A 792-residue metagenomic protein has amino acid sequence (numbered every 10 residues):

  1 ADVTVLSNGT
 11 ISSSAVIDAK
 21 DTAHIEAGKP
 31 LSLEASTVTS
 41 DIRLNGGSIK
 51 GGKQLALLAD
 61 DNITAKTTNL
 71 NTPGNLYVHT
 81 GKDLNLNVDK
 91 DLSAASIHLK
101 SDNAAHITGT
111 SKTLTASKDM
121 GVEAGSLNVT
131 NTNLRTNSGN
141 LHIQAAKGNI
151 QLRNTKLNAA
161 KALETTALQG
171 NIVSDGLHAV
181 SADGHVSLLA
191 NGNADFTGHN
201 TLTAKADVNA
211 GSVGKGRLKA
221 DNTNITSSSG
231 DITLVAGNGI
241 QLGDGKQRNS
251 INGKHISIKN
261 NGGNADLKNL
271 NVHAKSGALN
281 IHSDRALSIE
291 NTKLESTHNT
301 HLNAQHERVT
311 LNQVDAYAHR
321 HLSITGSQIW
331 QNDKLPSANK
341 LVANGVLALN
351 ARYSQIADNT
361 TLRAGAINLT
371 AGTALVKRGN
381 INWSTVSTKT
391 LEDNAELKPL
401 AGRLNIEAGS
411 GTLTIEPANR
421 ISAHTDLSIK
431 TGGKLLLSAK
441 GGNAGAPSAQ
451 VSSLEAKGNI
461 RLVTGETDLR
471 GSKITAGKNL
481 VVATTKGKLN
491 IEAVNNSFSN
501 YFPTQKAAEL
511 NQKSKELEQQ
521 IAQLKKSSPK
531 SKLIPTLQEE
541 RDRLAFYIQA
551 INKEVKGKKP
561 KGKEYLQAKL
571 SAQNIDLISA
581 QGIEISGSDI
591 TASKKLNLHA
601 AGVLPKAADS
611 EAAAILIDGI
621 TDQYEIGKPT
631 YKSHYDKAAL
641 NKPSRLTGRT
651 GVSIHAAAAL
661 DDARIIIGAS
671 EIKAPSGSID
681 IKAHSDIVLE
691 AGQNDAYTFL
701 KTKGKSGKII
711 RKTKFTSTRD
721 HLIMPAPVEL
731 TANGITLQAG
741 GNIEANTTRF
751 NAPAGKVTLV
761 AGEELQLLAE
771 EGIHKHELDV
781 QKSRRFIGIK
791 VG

Functional and structural regions predicted by a protein language model:
A1-G792: Binding/recognition "hotspot" determinant
